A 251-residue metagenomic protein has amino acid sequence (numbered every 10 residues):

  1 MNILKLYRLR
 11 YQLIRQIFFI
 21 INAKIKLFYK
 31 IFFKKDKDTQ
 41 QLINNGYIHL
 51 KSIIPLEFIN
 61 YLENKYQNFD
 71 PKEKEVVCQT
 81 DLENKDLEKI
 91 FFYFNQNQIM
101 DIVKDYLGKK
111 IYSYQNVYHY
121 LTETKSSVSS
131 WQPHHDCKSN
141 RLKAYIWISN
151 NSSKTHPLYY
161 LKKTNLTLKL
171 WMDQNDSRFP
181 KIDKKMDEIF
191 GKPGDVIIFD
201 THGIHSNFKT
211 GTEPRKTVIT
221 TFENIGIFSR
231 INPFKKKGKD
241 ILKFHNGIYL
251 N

Functional and structural regions predicted by a protein language model:
N2-Y7, L13-I20, I25-L27, F32 (+3 more regions): Non-heme Fe(II)/2-oxoglutarate
I3-N45, K51-P133: Non-heme Fe(II)-dependent double-stranded beta-helix
I54-L56, H119-Y120, K138, N151-S153 (+3 more regions): Short, solvent-exposed loop/turn segments at secondary-structure junctions
N116-Y118, A144-I146, V218-F222: A structural signal for short, well-ordered beta-strand segments
K125-I189, I227-F234: Catalytic core of non-heme Fe(II) oxygenases with the double-stranded beta-helix
M186, P193, E213-T217: Active-site lining segments that contact anionic ligands and/or coordinate catalytic metals
G191-I204: Conserved metal-binding segment of the jelly-roll/cupin
